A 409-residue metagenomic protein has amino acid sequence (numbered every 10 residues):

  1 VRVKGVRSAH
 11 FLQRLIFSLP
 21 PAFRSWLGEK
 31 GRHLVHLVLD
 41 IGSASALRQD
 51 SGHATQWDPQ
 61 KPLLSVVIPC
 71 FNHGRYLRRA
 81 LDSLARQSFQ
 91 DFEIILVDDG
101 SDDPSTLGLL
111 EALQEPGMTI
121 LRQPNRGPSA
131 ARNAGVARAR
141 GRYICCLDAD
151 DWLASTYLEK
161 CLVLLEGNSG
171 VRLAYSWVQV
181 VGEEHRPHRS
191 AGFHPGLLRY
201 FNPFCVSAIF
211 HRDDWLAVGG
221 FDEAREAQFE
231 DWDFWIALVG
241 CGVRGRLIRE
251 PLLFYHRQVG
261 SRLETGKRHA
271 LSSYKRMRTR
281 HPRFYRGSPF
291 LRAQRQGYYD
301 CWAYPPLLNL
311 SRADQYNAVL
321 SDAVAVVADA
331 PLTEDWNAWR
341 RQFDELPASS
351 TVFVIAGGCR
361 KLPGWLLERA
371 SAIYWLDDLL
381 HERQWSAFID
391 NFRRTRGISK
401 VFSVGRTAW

Functional and structural regions predicted by a protein language model:
F17-S83, N309-N317: N-proximal low-complexity "stem/linker" segments adjacent to membrane-targeting elements
L81-R122: Acidic donor-binding segment of Leloir-type glycosyltransferases
Q123-A139: Glycine-rich, basic loop-to-helix element that forms the pyrophosphate-binding segment of sugar-nucleotide handling
I144: Short aromatic/hydrophobic "clamp" motif used to bind/position activated sugar donors
T156-H188: Conserved donor NDP-sugar-binding/catalytic core segment of glycosyltransferases
P187-G196, R225-A227, V243, I248 (+1 more regions): Nucleotide-sugar-dependent glycosyltransferase catalytic core
A191-I209: A recurrent flexible, glycine/aromatic-enriched loop bordering the glycosyltransferase active site that acts as
A227-F234: Acidic donor-binding loop at a coil-to-helix junction in glycosyltransferase catalytic cores that engages
